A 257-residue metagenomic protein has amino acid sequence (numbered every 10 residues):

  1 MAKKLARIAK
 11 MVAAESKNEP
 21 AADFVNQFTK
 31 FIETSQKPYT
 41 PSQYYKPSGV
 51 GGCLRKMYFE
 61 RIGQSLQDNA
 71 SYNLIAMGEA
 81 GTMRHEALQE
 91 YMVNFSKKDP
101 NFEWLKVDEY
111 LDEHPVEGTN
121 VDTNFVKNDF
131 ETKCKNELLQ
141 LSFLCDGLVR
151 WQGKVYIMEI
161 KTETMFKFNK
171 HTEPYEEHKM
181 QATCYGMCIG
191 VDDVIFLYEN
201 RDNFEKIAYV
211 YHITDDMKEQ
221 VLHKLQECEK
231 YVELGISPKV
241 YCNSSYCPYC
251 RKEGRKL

Functional and structural regions predicted by a protein language model:
M1-I157: Metal-dependent nuclease catalytic cores that hydrolyze phosphodiester bonds in DNA/RNA, characterized by
S16, K170-Y175, C188-L257: Metal-dependent nuclease catalytic regions and adjoining charged, substrate-binding loops involved in nucleic-acid end
G49, Y156-E159, D193-Y198: A structural signal for short, well-ordered beta-strand segments and their strand-loop junctions that often border
D68-A70, F166-N169, K206: Short small-residue beta-strand/loop micro-motif enriched in glycine and branched aliphatics
L139-Q140, P174-K179: Short, glycine/acidic-rich beta->alpha junctions
V149, E159-T162, Y198-N200, Y211: Short, structured patches in soluble enzyme cores that scaffold and shape functional sites
I160-E173: Short beta-strand-loop-alpha-helix junction that forms the active-site gateway of nucleic-acid-processing nucleases
